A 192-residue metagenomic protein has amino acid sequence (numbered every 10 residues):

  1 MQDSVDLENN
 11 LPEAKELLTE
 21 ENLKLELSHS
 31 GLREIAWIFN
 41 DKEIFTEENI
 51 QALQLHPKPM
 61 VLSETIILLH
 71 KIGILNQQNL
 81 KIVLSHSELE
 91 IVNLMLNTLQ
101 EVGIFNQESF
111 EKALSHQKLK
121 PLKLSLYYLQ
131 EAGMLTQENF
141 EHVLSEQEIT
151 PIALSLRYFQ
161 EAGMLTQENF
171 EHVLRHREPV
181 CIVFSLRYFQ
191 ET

Functional and structural regions predicted by a protein language model:
M1-T192: Ankyrin repeat (ANK) tandem alpha-helical domains that serve as protein-protein interaction scaffolds, prominent
